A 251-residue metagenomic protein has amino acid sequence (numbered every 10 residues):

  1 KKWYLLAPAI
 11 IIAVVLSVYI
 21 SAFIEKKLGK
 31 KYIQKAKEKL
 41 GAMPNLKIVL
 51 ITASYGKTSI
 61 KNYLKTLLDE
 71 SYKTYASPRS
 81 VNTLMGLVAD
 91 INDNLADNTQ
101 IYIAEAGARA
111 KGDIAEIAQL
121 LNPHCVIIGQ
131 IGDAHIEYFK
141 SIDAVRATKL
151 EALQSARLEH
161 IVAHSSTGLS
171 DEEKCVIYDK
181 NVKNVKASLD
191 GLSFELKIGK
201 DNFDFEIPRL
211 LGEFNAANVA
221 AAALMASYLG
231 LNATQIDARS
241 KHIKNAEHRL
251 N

Functional and structural regions predicted by a protein language model:
K2-S165, L169-E172, A223-L229: Phosphate-binding loop of NTP-binding sites
I127-N251: Acidic, Mg2+-coordinating active-site environments of NTP-dependent enzymes
